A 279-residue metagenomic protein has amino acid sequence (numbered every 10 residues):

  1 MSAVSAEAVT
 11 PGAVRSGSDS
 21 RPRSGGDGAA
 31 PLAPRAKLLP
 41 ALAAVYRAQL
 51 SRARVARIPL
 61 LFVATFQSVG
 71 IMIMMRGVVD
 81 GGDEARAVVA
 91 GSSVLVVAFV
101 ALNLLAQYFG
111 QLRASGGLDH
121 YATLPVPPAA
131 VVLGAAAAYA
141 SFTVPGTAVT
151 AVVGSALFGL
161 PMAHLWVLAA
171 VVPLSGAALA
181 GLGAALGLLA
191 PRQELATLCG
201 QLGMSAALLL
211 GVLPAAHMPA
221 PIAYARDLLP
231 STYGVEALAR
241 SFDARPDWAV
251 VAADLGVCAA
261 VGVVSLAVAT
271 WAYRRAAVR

Functional and structural regions predicted by a protein language model:
S2-G17, R21-F66, R279: Aromatic- and glycine-rich beta-strand/loop motifs that create alpha-glucan
S2-G25, M75-V78, A156, D243-R245 (+1 more regions): Junction motif at the cytosolic side of a transmembrane helix
K37-V45, A215-A253: Short hydrophobic, aromatic-rich alpha-helical segments embedded in or entering the lipid bilayer of multi-pass
V55-G81, R86-A101, L202-L208, A260: Hydrophobic alpha-helical transmembrane segments of multi-pass membrane transport/permease proteins
G70-M75, A98-L105, V149, G181-L182 (+3 more regions): Hydrophobic/aromatic residues in alpha-helical transmembrane segments
R76-V79, A190-T232: Transmembrane helix segments
A85-L157: Hydrophobic alpha-helical transmembrane segments of multi-pass membrane transport proteins
P128-A129, L133-G200, W248-A259, V264-L266: Alpha-helical transmembrane segments and their short interhelical loops
